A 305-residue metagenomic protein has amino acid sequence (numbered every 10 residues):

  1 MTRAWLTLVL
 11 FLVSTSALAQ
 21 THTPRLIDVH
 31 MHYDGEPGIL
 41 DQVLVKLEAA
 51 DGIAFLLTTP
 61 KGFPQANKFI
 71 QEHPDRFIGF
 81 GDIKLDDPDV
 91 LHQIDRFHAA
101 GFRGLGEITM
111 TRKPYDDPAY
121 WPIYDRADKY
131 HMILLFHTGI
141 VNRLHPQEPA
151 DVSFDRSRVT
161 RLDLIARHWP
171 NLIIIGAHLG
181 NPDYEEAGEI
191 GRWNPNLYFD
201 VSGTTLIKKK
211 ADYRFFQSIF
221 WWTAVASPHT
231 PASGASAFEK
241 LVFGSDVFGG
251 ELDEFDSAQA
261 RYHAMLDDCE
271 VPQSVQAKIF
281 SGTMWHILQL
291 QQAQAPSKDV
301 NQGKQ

Functional and structural regions predicted by a protein language model:
T2, Q20-H30, G38-I53, P228-V242 (+1 more regions): Mid-to-C-terminal alpha-helical segments outside catalytic/metal-binding sites
T2-L10: Sec-dependent signal peptide recognition, specifically the positively charged N-region followed immediately by
S14-S16: N-terminal signal peptide c-region/cleavage motif recognized by signal peptidases
T21, K61-R156, T205-L206: Active-site gating/metal-coordination segments in enzymes
L26-V29, Q42-K61, F77-D82, R103-T109: Divalent metal-dependent hydrolysis catalytic cores, especially in the metallo-beta-lactamase
H30-D34, H137, H178, D246: Histidine-centered divalent metal-coordination motifs
Q42-V45, Q65-K68, H92, R96 (+7 more regions): Alpha-helical scaffolding segments of alpha/beta enzyme cores, especially the outer helices of TIM-barrel or partial
G104, D117-V242: Catalytic pocket-lining loop regions of alpha/beta-barrel enzymes, especially the amidohydrolase/enolase/GH5 lineages
